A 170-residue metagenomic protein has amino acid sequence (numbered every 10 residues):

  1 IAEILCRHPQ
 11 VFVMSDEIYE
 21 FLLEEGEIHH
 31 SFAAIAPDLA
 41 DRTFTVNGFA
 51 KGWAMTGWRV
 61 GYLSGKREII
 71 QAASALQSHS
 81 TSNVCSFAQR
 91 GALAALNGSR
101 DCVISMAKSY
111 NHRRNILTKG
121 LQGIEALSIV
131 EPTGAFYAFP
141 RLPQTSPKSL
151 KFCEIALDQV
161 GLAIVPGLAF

Functional and structural regions predicted by a protein language model:
I1-F170: PLP-dependent class I/II
